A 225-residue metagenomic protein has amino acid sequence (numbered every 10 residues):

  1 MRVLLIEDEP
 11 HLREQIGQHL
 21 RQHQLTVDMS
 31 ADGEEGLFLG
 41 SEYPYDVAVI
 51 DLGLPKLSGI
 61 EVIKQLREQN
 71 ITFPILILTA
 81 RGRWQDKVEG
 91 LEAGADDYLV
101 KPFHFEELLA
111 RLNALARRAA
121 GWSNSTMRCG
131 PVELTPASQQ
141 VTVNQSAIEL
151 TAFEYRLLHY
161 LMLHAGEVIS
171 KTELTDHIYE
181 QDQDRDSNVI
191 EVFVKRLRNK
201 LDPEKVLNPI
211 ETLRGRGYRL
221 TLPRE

Functional and structural regions predicted by a protein language model:
M1-A119: N-terminal/domain-start alpha-helical segments
E35, G215-R219: Glycine-rich nucleotide-binding loop
Y43, G130-V132, A137, T172 (+1 more regions): Structural detector for helix-capping/boundary residues
A114-M127, G166: The C-terminal output helix
G121-W122, L134-Q140: A short, compositionally biased
Q140, Q145-P209, R214-R216: Positively charged, aromatic-enriched patches within helix-turn-helix-type DNA-binding elements, predominantly
T221-E225: Intrinsically disordered, low-complexity protein-interaction/activation regions
